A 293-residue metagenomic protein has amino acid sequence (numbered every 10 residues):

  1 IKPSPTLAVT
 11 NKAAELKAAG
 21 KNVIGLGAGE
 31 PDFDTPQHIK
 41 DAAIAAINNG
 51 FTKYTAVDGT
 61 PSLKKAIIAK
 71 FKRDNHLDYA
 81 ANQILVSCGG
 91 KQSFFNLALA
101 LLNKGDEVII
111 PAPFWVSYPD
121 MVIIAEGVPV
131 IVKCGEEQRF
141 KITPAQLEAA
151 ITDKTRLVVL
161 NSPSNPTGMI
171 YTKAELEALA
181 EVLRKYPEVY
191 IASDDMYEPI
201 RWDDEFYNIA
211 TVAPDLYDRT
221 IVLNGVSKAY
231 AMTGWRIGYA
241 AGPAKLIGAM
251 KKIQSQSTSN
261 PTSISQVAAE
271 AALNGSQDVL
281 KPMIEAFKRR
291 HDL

Functional and structural regions predicted by a protein language model:
K2-G89, N96, A272-G275: N-terminal small-domain helix-loop-helix segment of the aminotransferase-like
L77, A150-T152, A286-L293: Short, intrinsically disordered, charge-balanced linker/junction segments flanking boundaries in proteins
D78-I84, K104-E107, K154, Y217-T220: Short acidic capping loops at alpha-helix termini that bridge into adjacent secondary structure
A100-V122: Conserved PLP-anchoring active-site segment centered on the Schiff-base-forming lysine
I123-V130: A short helix-loop-beta submotif of the ANL/AMP-binding
V130, G135-D204: Active-site phosphate-binding strand-loop segment of PLP-dependent enzymes
A213-K288: Conserved core segment of the aminotransferase class I/II
